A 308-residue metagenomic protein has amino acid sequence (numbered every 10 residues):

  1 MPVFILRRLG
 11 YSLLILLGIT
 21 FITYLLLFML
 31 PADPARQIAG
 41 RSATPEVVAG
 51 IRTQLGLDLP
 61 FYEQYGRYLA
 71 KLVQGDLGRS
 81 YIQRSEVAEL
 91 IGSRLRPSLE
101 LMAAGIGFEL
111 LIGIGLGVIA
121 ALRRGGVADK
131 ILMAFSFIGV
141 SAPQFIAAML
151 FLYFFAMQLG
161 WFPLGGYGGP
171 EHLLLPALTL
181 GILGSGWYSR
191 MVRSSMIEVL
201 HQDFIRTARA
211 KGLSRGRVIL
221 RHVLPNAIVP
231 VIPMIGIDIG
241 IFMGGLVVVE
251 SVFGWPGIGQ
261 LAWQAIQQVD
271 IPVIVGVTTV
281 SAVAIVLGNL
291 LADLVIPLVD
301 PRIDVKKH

Functional and structural regions predicted by a protein language model:
P2-V3, E89-K130, Q144, Y167-H308: Alpha-helical transmembrane segments of integral membrane proteins, especially multi-pass inner/plasma-membrane
L6-L16: N-terminal signal-anchor/signal peptide hydrophobic helix marking the start of the first transmembrane segment
S12, T20, S42, F137 (+4 more regions): Residue-level recognition of pore/gate-forming positions within transmembrane alpha-helices of multi-pass
I15-G66, A156-L175: Hydrophobic alpha-helical transmembrane segments of membrane transport/permease proteins and related membrane-embedded
L16, T20, Y24-M29, F145 (+4 more regions): Membrane-embedded alpha-helical segments of multi-pass transporters/permeases
T23-M29, L59, A70, A134-P163 (+1 more regions): Membrane-water interface segments at the C-terminal ends of transmembrane alpha-helices in multi-pass inner-membrane
T53-Y62, L77-V87, G165, Y188 (+1 more regions): Membrane-interfacial helix-loop-helix junctions in multi-pass membrane proteins
D58-I114: An internal, D/E-rich "acidic patch" concept
